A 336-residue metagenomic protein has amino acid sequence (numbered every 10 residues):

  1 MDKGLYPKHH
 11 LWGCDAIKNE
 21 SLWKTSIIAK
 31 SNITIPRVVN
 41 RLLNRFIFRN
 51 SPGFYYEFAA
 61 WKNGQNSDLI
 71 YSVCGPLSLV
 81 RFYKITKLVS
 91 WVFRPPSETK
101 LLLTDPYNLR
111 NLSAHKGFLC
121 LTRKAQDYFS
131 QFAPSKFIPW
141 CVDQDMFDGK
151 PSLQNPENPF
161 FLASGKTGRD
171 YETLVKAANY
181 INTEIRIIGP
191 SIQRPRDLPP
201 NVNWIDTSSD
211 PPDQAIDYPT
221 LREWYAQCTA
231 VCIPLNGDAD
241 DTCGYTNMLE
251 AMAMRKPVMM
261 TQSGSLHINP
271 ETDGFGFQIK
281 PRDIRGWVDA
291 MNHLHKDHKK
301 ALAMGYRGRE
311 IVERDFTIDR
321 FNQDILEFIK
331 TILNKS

Functional and structural regions predicted by a protein language model:
A114-G149: Donor nucleotide-sugar binding/catalytic pocket of nucleotide-sugar-dependent glycosyltransferases
D127, V142-N158, E172, R196: Acidic anion/phosphate-binding donor-loop and adjacent secondary structure in glycosyltransferase catalytic cores
L153-R186, I233: Conserved donor-binding/catalytic core segment of Leloir-type glycosyltransferases
G189-W224: Nucleotide-activated donor-binding/catalytic signature segment of Leloir-type glycosyltransferases, i.e., the conserved
P211-P219, V231-L249, M260-I268: Nucleotide-sugar-dependent
T229, R255-P257: A short alpha->beta transition loop at the rim of the catalytic pocket in nucleotide-sugar-dependent
T272-I284, H293-K299: Conserved acidic donor-binding segment of nucleotide-sugar-dependent glycosyltransferases
H293, K300-D315, D324-E327: A short, well-ordered alpha-helix in the C-terminal region of glycosyltransferases
